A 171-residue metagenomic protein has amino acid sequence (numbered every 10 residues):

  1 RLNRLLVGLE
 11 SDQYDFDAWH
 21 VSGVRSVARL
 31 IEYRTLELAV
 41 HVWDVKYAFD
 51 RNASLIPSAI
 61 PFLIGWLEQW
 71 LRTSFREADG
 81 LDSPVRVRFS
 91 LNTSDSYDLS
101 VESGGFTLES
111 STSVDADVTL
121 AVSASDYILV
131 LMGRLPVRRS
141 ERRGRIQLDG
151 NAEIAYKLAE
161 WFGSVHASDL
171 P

Functional and structural regions predicted by a protein language model:
L2, L6, E10, V42-V45 (+1 more regions): A generic secondary-structure signal for well-formed alpha-helical elements
N3, A39-V42, I128, R145: Residue-level recognition of well-ordered secondary-structure positions
N3-I31: Acidic interhelical loop/turn segments
V7-G8, T112-P171: C-terminal interaction segments
A18-V21, F62-A78, F106-S111, L135-R143: A short, terminal or domain-edge coil/loop segment
A28-R29, F106, I146: Flexible, active-site-adjacent loop/turn segments at secondary-structure boundaries
L30-Y97, E102-S103, L158-P171: Acidic, aliphatic-rich amphipathic alpha-helical segments
S83-V130: Glycine/small-residue-rich hydrophobic helix-like segments
